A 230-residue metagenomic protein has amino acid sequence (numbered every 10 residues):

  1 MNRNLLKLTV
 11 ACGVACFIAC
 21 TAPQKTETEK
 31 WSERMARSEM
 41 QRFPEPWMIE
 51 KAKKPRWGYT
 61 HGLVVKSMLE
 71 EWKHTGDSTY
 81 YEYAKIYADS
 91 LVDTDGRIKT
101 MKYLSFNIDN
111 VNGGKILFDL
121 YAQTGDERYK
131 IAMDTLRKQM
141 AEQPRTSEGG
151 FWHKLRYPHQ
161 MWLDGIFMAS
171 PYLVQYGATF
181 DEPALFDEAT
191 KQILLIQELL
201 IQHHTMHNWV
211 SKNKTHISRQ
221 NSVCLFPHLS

Functional and structural regions predicted by a protein language model:
M1-E27: Bacterial Sec-dependent N-terminal signal peptides
A22-V92, E127-T135, Q139, Q143 (+1 more regions): Low-complexity, Ser/Thr/Pro/Gly-enriched N-terminal "stalk/linker" regions
S38, E70, S90-D93, T135-E142 (+4 more regions): Alpha-helical scaffold segments in carbohydrate-active enzymes
W57-K73, S105-A122, W162-A178, I217-S230: Well-ordered alpha-helical segments within folded domains of soluble proteins
D77-F118: Mid-chain, structured segments of secreted extracytoplasmic proteins
Y103, N107-M168: Extracytoplasmic mature domains of secreted/periplasmic and thylakoid-lumen proteins
S147-N208: Aromatic- and glycine-enriched pocket-lining scaffold segments that form the walls of small-molecule binding clefts
T205-Q220: Acidic/Ser/Thr-rich, low-complexity mid-to-C-terminal regulatory regions of eukaryotic proteins
